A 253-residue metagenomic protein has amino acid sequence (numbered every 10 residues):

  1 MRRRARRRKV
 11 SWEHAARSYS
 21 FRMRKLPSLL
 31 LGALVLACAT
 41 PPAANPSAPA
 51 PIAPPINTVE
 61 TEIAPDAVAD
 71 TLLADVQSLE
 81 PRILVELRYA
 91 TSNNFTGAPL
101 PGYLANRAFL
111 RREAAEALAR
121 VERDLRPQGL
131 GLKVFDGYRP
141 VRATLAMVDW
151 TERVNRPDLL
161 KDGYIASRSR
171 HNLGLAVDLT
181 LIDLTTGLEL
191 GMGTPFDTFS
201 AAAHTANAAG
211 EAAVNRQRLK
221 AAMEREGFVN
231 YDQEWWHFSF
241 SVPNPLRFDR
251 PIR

Functional and structural regions predicted by a protein language model:
R2, R6-R7: Compositionally biased, low-complexity flexible segments
Y19-S20: Short, positively charged and aromatic/hydrophobic N-terminal segments
M23-L26: Positively charged n-region of N-terminal signal peptides that target proteins for export
S28-A37: Bacterial N-terminal signal peptides
C38-G137, D149-Q233, S241-R253: Extracytoplasmic cell-surface/polysaccharide-interacting catalytic and binding patches
F238: Conserved metal-phosphate-binding beta-hairpin within the catalytic cores of diverse ATP-dependent phosphoryl-transfer
